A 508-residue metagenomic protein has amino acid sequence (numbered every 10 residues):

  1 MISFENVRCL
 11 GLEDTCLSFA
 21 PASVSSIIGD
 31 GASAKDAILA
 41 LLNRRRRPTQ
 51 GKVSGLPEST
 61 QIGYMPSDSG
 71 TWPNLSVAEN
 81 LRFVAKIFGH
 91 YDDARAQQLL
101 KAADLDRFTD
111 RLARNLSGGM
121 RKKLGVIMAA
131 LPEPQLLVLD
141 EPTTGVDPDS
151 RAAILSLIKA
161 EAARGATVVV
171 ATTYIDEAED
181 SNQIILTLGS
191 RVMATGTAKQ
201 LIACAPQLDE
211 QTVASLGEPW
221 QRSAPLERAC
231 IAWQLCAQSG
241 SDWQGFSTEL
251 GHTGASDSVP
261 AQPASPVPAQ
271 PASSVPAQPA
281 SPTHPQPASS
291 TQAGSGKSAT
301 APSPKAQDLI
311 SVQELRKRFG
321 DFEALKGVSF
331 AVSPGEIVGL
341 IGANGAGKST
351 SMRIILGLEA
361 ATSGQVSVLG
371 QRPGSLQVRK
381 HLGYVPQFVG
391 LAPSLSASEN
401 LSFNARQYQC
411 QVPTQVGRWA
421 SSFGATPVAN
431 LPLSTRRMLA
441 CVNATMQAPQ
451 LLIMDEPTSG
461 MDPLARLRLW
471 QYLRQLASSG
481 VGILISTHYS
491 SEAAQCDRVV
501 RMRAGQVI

Functional and structural regions predicted by a protein language model:
I2, L10-D14, I310, L325: Conserved structural motif at the start of ABC-family nucleotide-binding domains
N43, L356: Helix-to-loop junction immediately C-terminal to a conserved catalytic motif
Q50-T60, G364-V378: Conserved ABC transporter NBD signature motif
R82, D93-F108, S402, R406-P427: Conserved ABC ATPase "signature" region
L112-G119, P427-S434: Conserved ABC ATPase signature
A130-L131, T445: ABC ATPase C-loop
L137-E141, L452-E456: Catalytic Walker B motif of ABC-type/P-loop ATPase nucleotide-binding domains
